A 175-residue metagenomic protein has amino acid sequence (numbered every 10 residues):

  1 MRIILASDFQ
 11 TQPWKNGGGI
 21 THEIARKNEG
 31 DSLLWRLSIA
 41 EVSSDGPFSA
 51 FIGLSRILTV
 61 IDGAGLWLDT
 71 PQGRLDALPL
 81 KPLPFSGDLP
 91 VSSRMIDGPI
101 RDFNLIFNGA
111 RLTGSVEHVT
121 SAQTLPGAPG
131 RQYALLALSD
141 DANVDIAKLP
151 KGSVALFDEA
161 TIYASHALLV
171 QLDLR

Functional and structural regions predicted by a protein language model:
M1-R175: Jelly-roll (double-stranded beta-helix
